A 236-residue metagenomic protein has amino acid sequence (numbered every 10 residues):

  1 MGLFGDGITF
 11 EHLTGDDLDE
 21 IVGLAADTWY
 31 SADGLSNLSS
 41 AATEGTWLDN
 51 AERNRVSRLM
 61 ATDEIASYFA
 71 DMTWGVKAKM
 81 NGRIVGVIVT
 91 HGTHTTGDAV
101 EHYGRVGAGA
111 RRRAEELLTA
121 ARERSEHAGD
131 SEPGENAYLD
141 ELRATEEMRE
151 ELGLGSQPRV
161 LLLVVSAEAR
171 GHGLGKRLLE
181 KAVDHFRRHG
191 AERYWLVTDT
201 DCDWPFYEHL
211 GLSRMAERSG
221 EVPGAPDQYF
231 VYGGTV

Functional and structural regions predicted by a protein language model:
M1-T46: Conserved N-terminal entry element of GNAT/NAT acetyltransferase domains
D6, G82-V87, P158: Glycine-rich phosphate/pyrophosphate-binding loop shared by adenosine-nucleotide-utilizing enzymes
W29-Y30, G34-G75, K79-M80, V89 (+1 more regions): Active-site rim helix/loop that mediates acceptor-substrate recognition in acyltransferases
V89, H94-R159, V222-P226: Conserved acyl-donor/pantetheine-binding loop and adjacent beta-alpha core of acyl/acetyltransferases and related
L142-E147, K176, R188, T200-E217 (+1 more regions): Conserved active-site alpha-helix within GNAT-family acetyltransferase domains
P158, F186-D199: Conserved GNAT acetyl-CoA-binding A-motif
L161-R170, W195-P205, G220-A225: Conserved beta-strand-loop-alpha-helix junction that forms the acyl-donor binding cleft
V165, G171-D184, H209: Conserved acetyl-CoA-binding loop-helix of GNAT-fold acetyltransferases
